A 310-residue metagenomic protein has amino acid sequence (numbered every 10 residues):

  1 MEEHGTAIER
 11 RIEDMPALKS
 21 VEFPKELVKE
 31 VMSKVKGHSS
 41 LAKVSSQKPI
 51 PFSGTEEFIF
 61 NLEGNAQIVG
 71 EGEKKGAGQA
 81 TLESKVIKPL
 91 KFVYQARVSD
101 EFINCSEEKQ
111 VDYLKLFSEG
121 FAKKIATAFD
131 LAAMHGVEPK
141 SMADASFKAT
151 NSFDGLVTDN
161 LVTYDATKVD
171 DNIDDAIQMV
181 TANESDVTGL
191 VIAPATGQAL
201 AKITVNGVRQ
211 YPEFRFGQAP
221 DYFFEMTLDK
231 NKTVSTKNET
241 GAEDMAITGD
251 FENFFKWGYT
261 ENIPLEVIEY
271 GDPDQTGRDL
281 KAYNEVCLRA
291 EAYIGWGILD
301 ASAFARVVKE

Functional and structural regions predicted by a protein language model:
M1-K29, S33, G37-S40, Q275-E310: Protruding loop/beta-arch "assembly-hinge" segments enriched in small, turn-prone residues
P16-R97, E119, A303: Assembly/oligomerization interface modules of large self-assembling protein complexes
L27-K36, S40, Y113, F117 (+4 more regions): Short, Φ-rich (hydrophobic/aromatic) sequence segments
F60-N61, S99, A193-A195, N231 (+1 more regions): Structured loops at beta-to-helix junctions and adjacent beta-edge loops in soluble globular domains
A66-I68, V98, S106-E107, A199-K202 (+1 more regions): Short helix/loop capping segments that flank catalytic or ligand/cofactor-binding pockets
D100-M179, R306-E310: Alpha-helical scaffold segments that mediate packing/assembly in large oligomeric complexes
F102, T127, T196-Q198, V234 (+1 more regions): Short loop/turn segments at secondary-structure transitions that flank enzyme active sites
V162-D279: Extended oligomerization regions of viral-like shell subunits
